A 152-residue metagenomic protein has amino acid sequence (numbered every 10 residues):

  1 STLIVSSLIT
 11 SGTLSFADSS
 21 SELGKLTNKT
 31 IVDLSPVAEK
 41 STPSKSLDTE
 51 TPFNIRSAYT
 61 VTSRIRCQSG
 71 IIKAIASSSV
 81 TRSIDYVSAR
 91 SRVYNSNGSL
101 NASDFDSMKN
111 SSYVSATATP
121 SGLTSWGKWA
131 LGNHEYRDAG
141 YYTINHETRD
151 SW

Functional and structural regions predicted by a protein language model:
S1-S69: N-terminal prepro-regions of secreted/extracellular proteins
L47-W152: Mature secreted bioactive peptide module from preproproteins
